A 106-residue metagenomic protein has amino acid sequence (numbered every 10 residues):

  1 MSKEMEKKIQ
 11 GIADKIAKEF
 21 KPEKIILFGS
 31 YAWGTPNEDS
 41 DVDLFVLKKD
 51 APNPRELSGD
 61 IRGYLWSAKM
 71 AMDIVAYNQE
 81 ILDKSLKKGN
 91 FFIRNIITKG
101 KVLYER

Functional and structural regions predicted by a protein language model:
M1-K24, W33-E38, K48-R106: Catalytic core of pol beta-like nucleotidyltransferases
S30: Conserved H-loop
D43-L47: Short beta-strand->loop micro-motif that forms the acidic, two-metal-ion catalytic signature in nucleotide-processing
